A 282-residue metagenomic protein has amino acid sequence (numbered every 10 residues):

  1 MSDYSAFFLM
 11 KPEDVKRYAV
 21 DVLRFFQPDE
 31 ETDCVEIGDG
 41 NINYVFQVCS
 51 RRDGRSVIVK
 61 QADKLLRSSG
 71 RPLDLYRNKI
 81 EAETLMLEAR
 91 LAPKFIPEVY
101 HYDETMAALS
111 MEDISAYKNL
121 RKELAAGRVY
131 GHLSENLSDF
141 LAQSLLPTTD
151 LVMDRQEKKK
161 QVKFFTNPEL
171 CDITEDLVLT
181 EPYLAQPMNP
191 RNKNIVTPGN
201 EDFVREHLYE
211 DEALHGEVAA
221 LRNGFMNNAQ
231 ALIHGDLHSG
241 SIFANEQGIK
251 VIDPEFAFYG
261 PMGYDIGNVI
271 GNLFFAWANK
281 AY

Functional and structural regions predicted by a protein language model:
M1-A107, E246-I249: Conserved NTP-binding catalytic cores of kinases and kinase-like/nucleotidyltransferase enzymes across multiple kinase
V35-S50, G54-V59, G216-Y264: Active-site acidic catalytic loop and adjacent metal/ATP-binding pocket of ATP-dependent phosphoryl transfer enzymes
S56, Q61-L66, G70-L170: Conserved ATP-binding subdomain of kinase catalytic cores across diverse folds
D63, I114-S115, E255-F256, I270-L273: A short beta-strand motif that forms part of the nucleic acid-binding face of small beta-barrel RNA-binding folds
L66-R67, K118, I242, Y259-P261 (+1 more regions): Conserved protein kinase catalytic core
E83, G263-Y282: Active-site activation/catalytic loop segments of kinase-like enzymes and analogous catalytic loops in related
K118-F140, L146-H234, N245: ATP-dependent phospho-/nucleotidyl transfer catalytic cores
E123-A126, V251-E255, N279-K280: Glycine- and acidic
